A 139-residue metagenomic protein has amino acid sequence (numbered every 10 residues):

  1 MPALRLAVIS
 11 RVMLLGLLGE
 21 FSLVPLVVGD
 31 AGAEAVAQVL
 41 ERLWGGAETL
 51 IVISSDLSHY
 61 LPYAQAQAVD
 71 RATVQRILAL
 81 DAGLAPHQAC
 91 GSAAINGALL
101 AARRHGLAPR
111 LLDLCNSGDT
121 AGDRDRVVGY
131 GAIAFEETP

Functional and structural regions predicted by a protein language model:
M1-L50, Y60-P139: Flexible, D/E/H-enriched segments
S54-S58: Catalytic metal-binding/acid-base residues of hydrolase active sites
